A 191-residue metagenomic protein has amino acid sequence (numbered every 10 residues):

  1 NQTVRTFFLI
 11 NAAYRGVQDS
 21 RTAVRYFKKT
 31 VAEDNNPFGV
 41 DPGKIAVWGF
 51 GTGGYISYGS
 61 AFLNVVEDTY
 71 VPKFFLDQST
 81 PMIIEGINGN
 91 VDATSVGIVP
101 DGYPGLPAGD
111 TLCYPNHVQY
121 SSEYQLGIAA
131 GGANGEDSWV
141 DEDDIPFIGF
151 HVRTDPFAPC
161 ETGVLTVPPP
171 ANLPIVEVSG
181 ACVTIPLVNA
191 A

Functional and structural regions predicted by a protein language model:
T3-Q18, R25-G51, V66-D68, P72 (+2 more regions): Gly/Ser-rich "nucleophile elbow"/oxyanion-hole loop immediately N-terminal to the catalytic nucleophile in hydrolases
R21-R25, Y58-G59: Short, hydrophobic alpha-helix immediately C-terminal to the catalytic nucleophile
V47, I128-A130: A short, hydrophobic beta-strand element of the alpha/beta-hydrolase
G49-G59: Glycine-rich nucleophile elbow surrounding the catalytic serine of serine-hydrolase chemistry
S57-A61, D68-F74, S138-E142, P159-G163: Short, solvent-exposed loop/turn and secondary-structure capping segments
L106-L126: Alpha-helix-centered segments that form part of catalytic cores
S121-Q125, D141-F147: Short, proline-enriched alpha-helix->beta-strand connector loops that line the catalytic pocket of alpha/beta-hydrolase
I145-A191: Active-site-adjacent alpha-helix of alpha/beta-hydrolase-fold enzymes
